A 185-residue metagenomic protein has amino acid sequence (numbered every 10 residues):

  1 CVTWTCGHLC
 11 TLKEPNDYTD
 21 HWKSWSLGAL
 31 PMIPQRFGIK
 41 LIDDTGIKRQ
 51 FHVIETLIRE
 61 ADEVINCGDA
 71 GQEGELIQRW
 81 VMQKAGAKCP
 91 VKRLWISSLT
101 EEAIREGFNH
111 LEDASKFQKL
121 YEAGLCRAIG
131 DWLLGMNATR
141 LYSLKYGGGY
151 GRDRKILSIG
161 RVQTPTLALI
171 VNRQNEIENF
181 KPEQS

Functional and structural regions predicted by a protein language model:
C1-M136, P165: Intrinsically disordered, low-complexity regulatory segments
D131-S185: Prokaryote-biased recognition of long, low-complexity C-terminal linker/tail segments that are poorly structured
